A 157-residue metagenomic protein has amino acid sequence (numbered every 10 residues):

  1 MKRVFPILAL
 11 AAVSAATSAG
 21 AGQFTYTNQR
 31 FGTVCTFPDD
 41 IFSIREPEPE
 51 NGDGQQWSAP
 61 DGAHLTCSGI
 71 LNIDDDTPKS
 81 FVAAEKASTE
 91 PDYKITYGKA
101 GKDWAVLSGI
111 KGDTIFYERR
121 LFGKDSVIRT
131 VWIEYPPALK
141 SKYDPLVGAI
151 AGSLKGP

Functional and structural regions predicted by a protein language model:
K2-A9: Sec-dependent signal peptide recognition, specifically the positively charged N-region followed immediately by
L10-S18: Hydrophobic h-region of N-terminal signal peptides that target proteins for export in Gram-negative bacteria
A21-T25, G52-Q55, K99-S108: Short, hydrophobic/aromatic-rich segments at coil-to-beta transitions
T27-K79, I110: Secretory pathway targeting signatures of secreted, lumenal, and periplasmic proteins
D39-S43, I128-P157: Surface-exposed amphipathic alpha-helical segments
R45, E85, T89, L154-K155: Sec/Tat-exported extracytoplasmic proteins
N72-I73, G112-T114, P136-L139: Solvent-exposed loop/turn segments at secondary-structure junctions within structured extracellular/periplasmic domains
F81-E134: Signature of long, low-cysteine stretches enriched in small and polar/charged residues
